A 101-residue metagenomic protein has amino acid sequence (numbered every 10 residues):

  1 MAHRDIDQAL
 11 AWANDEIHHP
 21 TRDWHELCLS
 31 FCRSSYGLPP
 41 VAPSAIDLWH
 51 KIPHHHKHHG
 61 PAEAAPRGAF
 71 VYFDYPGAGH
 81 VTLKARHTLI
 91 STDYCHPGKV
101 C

Functional and structural regions predicted by a protein language model:
M1-H54, H80: N-terminal capping segments
V41-C101: ...with weaker cross-activation on analogous glycine-rich loops/strands in unrelated enzymes
